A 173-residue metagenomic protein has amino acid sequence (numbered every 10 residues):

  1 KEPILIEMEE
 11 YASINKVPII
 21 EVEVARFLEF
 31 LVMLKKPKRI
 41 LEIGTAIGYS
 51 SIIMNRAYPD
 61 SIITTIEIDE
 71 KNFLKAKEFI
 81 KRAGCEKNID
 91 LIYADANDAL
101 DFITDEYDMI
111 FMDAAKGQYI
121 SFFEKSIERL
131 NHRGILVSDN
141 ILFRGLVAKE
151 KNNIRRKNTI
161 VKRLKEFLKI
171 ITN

Functional and structural regions predicted by a protein language model:
K1-F111, K116-V137, I141-N173: A short alpha-helical cap/connector motif
